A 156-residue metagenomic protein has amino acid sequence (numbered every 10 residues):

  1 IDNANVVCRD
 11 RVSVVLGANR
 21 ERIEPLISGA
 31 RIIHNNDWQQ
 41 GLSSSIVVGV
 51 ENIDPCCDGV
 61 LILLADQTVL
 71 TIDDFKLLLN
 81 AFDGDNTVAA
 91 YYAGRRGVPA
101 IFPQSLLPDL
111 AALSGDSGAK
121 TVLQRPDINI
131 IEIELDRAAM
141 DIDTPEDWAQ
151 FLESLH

Functional and structural regions predicted by a protein language model:
I1-R96, I128-L135: Nucleotide and nucleotide-moiety/phosphate-recognizing core
R20, S43-I46, F75, L107 (+2 more regions): A general structural signal for well-ordered alpha-helical segments in protein cores
D54, T71, L110-A111, L152: Activation segment
C57, G97-P108, P145: Conserved nucleotide-sugar donor-binding and metal-coordinating catalytic region shared by glycosyltransferases
L64-A65, L106-L113: Short, glycine/charged-rich beta-strand-loop motifs at protein surfaces that mediate ligand recognition and catalysis
V69, I101, D141-I142: Short aromatic/basic micro-patch
A112-H156: Conserved alpha/beta core of the MobA/IspD/sugar-nucleotide pyrophosphorylase nucleotidyltransferase superfamily
